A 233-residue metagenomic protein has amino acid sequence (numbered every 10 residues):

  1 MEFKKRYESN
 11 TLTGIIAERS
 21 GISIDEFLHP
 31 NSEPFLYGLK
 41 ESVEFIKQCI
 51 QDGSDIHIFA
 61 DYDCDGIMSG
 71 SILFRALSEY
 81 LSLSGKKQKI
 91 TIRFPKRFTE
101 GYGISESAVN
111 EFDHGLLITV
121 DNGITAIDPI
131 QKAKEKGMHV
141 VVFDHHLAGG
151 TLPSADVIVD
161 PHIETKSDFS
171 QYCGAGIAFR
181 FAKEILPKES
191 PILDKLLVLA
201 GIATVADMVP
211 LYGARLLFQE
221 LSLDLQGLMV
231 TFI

Functional and structural regions predicted by a protein language model:
M1-I233: Replace "Mg2+/Mn2+-dependent" with "divalent metal-dependent
